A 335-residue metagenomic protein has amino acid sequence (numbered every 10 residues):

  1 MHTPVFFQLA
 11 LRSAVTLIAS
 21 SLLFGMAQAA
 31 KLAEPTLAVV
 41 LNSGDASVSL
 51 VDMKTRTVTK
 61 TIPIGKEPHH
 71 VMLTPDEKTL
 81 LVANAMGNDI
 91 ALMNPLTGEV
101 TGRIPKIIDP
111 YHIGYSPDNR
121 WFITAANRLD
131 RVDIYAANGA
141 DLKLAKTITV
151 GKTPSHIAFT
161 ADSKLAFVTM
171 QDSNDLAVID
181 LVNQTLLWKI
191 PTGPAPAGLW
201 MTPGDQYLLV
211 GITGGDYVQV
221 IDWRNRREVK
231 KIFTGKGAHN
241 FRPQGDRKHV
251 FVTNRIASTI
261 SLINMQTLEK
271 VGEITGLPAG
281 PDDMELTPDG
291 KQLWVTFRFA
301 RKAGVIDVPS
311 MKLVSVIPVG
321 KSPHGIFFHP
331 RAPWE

Functional and structural regions predicted by a protein language model:
M1-L9: N-terminal secretory signal peptides that target proteins for export/translocation
A10-G25: Bacterial N-terminal signal peptides
S21, G25-E335: Predominantly soluble domains enriched in secretory-pathway, periplasmic, or organellar proteins
